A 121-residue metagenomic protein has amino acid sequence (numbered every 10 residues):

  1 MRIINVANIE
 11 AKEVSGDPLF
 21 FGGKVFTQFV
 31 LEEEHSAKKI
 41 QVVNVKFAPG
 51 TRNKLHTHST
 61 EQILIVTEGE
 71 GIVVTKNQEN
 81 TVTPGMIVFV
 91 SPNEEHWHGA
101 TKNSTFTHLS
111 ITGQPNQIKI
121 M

Functional and structural regions predicted by a protein language model:
M1-K39, K119-M121: A short, N-terminal "cap"/entry segment at the start of jelly-roll beta-barrel domains of the cupin/DSBH fold
E32, R52-H58, G99-T101, I120-M121: Short histidine-centered beta-strand/loop micro-motifs that create catalytic or ligand/metal-coordination sites
V42, F89, N103-M121: A short hydrophobic beta-strand segment most commonly corresponding to one strand of the jelly-roll/cupin
V42-H58, P92: Conserved short histidine dyad/triad with adjacent acidic residue
K54-L55, V73-V74, V90, E95-K102: Short beta-strand His + acidic residue motifs that chelate non-heme Fe in jelly-roll/DSBH and cupin folds
T60-I72, K76-N77: Glycine- and acidic-residue-biased ligand/ion/polar-headgroup-sensing regions
N77-N93: Short acidic-glycine-tyrosine-enriched beta hairpin
